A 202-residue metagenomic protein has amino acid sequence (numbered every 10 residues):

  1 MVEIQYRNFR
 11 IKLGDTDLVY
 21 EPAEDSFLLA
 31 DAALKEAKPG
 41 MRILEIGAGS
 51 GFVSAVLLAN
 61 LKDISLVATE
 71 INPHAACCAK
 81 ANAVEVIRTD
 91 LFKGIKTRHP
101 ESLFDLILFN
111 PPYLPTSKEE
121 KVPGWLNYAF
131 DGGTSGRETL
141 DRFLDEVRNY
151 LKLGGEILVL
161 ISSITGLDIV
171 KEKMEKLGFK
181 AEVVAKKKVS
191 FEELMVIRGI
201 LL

Functional and structural regions predicted by a protein language model:
M1-L202: Auxiliary N-terminal substrate/complex-recognition segments of SAM-dependent methyltransferases
